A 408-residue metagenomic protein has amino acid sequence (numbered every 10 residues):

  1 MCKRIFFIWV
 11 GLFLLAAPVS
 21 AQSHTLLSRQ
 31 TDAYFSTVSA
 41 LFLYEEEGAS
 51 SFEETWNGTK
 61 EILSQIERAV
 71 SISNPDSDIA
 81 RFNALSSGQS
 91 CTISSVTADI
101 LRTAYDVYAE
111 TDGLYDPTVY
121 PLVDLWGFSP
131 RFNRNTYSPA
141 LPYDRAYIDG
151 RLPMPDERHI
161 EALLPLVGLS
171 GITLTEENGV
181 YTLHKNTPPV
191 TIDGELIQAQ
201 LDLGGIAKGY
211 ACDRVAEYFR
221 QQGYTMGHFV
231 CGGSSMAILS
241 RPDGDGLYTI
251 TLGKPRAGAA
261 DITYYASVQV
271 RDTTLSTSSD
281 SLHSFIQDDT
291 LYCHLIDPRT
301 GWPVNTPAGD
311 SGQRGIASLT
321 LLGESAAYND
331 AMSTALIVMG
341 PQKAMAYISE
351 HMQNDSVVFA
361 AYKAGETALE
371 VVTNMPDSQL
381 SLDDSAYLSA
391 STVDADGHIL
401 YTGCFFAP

Functional and structural regions predicted by a protein language model:
C2, S20-P408: Mature catalytic core of soluble alpha/beta enzymes
I5-A17: Bacterial N-terminal signal peptides
